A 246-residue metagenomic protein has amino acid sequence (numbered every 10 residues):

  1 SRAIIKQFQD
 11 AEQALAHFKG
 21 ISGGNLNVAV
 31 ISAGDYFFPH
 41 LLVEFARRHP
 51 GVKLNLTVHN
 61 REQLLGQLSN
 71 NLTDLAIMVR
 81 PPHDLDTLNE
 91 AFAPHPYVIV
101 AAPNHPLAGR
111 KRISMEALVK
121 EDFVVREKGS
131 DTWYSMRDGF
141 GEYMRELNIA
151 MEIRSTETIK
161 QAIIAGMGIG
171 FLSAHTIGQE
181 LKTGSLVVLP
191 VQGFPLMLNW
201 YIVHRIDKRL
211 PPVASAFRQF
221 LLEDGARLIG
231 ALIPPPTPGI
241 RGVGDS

Functional and structural regions predicted by a protein language model:
S1-H17, E223-A226: Alpha-helical "hinge/linker" immediately C-terminal to small N-terminal DNA-binding modules
Q13, G20-H49, K53-T57, E62-G66 (+1 more regions): N-terminal winged-helix
F18, H40-E44, E62-Y97, A101 (+3 more regions): Short beta-strand-centered segments that line the small-molecule binding cleft or hinge of alpha/beta clamshell
K19-G20, D86-V124: Flexible hinge/capping segments at coil-to-helix
F37, V187-A231, P236-P238: A late-sequence structural motif
L41-P50, E116, W133-L147: Ligand-binding cleft/hinge of the Venus flytrap
K53-N60, V79-R80, E146-S155: Short beta-strand-to-loop elements that line the ligand-binding cleft of bilobed periplasmic-binding protein-like
A108, D122-Y143, A174, L210-R218 (+1 more regions): Secondary-structure junction motif
